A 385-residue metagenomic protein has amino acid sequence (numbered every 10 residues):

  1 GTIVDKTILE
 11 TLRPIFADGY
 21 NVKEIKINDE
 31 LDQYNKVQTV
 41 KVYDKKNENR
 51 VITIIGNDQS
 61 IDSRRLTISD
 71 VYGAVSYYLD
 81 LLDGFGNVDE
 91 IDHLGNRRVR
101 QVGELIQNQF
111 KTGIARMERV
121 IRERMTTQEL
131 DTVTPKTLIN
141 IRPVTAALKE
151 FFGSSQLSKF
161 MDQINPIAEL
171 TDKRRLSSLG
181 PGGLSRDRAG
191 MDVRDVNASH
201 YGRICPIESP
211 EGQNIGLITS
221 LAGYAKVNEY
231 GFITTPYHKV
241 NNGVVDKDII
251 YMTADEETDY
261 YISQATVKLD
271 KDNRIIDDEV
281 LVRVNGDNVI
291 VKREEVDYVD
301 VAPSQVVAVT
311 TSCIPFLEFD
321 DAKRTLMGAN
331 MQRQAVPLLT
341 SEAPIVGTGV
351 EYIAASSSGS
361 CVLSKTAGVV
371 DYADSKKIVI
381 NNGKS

Functional and structural regions predicted by a protein language model:
G1-N28, N35: Conserved SET/PR domain catalytic loop and adjacent active-site segment of histone-lysine N-methyltransferases
T2, K6, T11-R13, E48-V196 (+3 more regions): Extended, domain-scale alpha-helical bundle/helix-rich regions
Q33-I54: Long, compositionally biased
I204-C205, I378: Generic short beta-strand
A222-G223, I378: A short acidic/small-residue loop/turn micro-motif
S375-N381: Short aromatic-glycine-enriched beta-strand elements
S385: A short macromolecule-binding patch
